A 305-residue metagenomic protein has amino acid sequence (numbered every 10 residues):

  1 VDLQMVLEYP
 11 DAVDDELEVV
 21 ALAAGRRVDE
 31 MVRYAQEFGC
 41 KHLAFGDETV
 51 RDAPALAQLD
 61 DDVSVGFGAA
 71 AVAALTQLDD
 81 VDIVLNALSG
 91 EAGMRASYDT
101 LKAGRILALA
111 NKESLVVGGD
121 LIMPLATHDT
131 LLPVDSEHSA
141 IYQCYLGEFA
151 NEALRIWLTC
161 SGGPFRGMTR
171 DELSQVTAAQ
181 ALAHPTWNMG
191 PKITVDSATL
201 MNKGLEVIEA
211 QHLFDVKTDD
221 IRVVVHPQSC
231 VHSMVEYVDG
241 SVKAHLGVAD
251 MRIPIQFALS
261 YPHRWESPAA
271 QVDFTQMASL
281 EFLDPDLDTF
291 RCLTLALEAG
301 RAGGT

Functional and structural regions predicted by a protein language model:
V1-T305: Catalytic, metal-anchored helix/loop core of enzyme active sites in primary metabolism
